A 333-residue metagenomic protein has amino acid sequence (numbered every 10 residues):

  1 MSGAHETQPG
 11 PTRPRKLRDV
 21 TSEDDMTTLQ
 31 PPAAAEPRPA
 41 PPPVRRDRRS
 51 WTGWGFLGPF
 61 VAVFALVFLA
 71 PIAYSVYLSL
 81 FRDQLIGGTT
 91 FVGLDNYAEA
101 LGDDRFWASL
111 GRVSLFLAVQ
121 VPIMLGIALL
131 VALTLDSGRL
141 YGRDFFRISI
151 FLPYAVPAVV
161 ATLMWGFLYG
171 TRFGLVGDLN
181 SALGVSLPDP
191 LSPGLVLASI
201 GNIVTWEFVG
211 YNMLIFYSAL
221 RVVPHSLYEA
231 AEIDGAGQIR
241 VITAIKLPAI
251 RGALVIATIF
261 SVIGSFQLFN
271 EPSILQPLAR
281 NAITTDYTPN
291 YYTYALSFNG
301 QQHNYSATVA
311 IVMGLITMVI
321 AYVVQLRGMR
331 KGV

Functional and structural regions predicted by a protein language model:
M1-L57, L140-R143, V324-V333: Transmembrane alpha-helical segments of polytopic membrane transport and secretion proteins
R49-V333: A structural signal for multi-pass alpha-helical bundles of membrane permease subunits that mediate small-molecule
